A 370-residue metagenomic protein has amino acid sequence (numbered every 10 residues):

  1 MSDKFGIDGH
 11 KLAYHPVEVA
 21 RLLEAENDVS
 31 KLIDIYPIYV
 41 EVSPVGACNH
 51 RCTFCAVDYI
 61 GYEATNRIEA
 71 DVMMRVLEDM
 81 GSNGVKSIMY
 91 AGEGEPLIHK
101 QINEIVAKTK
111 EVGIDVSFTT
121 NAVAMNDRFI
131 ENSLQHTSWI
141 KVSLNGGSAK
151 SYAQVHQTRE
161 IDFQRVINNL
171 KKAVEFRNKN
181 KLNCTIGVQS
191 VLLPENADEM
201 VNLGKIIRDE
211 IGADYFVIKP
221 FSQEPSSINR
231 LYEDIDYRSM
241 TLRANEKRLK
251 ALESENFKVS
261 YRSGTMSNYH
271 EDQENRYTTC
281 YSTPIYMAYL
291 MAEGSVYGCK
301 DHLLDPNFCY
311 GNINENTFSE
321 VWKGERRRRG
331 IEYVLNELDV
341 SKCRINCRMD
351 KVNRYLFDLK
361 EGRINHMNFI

Functional and structural regions predicted by a protein language model:
M1-A64, G81, M266-N275, I285-M287 (+4 more regions): N-terminal pre-core extensions flanking Radical SAM catalytic domains
M1-Y14, S43, E63-A64, I68 (+4 more regions): Radical SAM enzyme [4Fe-4S]-AdoMet core and its adjacent flexible, acidic and glycine-rich loops/tails across
C48, C52-C55, I88, I105 (+4 more regions): Hydrophobic packing within well-folded, soluble alpha/beta domains
C48, G94, A122, S190-L192: Short, flexible loop/turn elements at secondary-structure junctions
R51, E93, T120, A292-E293: Residue-level recognition of short loop/turn positions
R51, G84-V85, H136, I211-G212 (+1 more regions): Short loop/turn motifs at secondary-structure junctions
Y59, G92, L144, P220 (+1 more regions): Residues that line or immediately flank small-molecule/substrate-binding pockets and catalytic motifs
Y62-T119, V123-H136: Conserved Radical SAM active-site core
